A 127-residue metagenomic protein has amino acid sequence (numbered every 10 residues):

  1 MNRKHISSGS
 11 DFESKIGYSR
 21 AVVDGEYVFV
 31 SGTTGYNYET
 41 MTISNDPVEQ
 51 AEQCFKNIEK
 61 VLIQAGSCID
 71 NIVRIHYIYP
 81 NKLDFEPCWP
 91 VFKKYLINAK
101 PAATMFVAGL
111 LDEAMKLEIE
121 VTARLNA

Functional and structural regions predicted by a protein language model:
M1-K56, K60-V73, Y79-A127: N-terminal presequence-like segments and the immediate start of the first folded domain
